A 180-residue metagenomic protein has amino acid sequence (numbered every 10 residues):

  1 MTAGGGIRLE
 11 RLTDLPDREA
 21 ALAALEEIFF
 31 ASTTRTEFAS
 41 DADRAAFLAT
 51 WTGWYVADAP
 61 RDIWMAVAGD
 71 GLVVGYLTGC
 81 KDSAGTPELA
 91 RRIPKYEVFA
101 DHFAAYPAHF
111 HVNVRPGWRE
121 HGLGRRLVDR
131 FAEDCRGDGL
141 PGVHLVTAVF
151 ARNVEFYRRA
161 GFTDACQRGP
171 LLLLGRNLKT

Functional and structural regions predicted by a protein language model:
M1-A20, E27, A31-S32, T36 (+1 more regions): Conserved N-terminal entry element of GNAT/NAT acetyltransferase domains
I7, G71-Y76: Glycine-rich phosphate/pyrophosphate-binding loop shared by adenosine-nucleotide-utilizing enzymes
A39-I63, A68-G69, T78: Active-site rim helix/loop that mediates acceptor-substrate recognition in acyltransferases
T78-V112: Conserved acyl-donor/pantetheine-binding loop and adjacent beta-alpha core of acyl/acetyltransferases and related
D82-A84, H144-T147, R158-R176: Conserved catalytic-core motifs of GNAT/GCN5-like acyltransferases
Y106-A108, C135-A148: Conserved GNAT acetyl-CoA-binding A-motif
F110, V114-R119, H144-V154, L171-L172: Conserved beta-strand-loop-alpha-helix junction that forms the acyl-donor binding cleft
H111, E120-E133, R158-R159: Conserved acetyl-CoA-binding loop-helix of GNAT-fold acetyltransferases
